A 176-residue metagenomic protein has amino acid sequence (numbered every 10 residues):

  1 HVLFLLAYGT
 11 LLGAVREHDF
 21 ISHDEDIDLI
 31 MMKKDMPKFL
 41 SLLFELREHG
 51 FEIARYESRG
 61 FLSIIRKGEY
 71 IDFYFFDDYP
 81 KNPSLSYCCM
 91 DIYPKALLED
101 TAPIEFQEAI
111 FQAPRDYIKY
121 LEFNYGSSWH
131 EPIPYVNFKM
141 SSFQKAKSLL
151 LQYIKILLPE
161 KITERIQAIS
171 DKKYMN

Functional and structural regions predicted by a protein language model:
H1-I27: Active-site nucleotide-donor binding segment shared across nucleotidyl transfer reactions
Y8, F39-S41: Conserved SAM-binding loop
R16-E17, F123, S141: Short Asp/Glu-rich motifs
H18-P37, E108: Catalytic metal-binding acidic patch
L43-F111, Y120, Y135, M140-M175: Conserved catalytic core of two-metal-ion nucleotidyltransferases
D116-Y117: Mid-domain beta-loop-alpha active-site segment that forms a flexible, acidic cofactor/metal-binding surface
N124-S128: Glycine-rich, aromatic-lined ligand/substrate-binding cores of catalytic and carbohydrate-binding domains
E131: His/Asp/Glu-enriched short active-site or ligand-binding loop at hydrolase and phosphoryl-transfer sites
